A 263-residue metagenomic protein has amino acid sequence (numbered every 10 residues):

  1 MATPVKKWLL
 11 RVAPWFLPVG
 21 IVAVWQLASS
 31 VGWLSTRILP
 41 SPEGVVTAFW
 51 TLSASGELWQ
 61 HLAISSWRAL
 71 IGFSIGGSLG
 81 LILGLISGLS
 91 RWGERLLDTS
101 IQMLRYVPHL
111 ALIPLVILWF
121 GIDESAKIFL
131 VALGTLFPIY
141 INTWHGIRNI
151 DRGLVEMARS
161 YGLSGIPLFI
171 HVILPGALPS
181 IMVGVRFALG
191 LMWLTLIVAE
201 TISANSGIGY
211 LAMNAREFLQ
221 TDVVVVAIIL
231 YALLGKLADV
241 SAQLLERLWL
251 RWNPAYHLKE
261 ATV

Functional and structural regions predicted by a protein language model:
M1-S29: N-terminal signal-anchor/first transmembrane alpha helix
T3-P4, V31-I75: Periplasmic/extracellular loop-to-transmembrane helix junction in inner-membrane transport proteins
I71-I101: Transmembrane-helix boundary motif in ABC transporter permease subunits
R91, R148, P179, V183 (+1 more regions): C-terminal transmembrane helix and the adjacent membrane-cytosol boundary/short C-terminal tail of inner/organellar
Q102-P138, H145-G146: Generic hydrophobic transmembrane alpha-helix motif, especially the helices
I117-L118, I147, L194-Y231, L250-E260: Glycine-rich helix-loop "coupling/hinge" segments at transmembrane-helix boundaries in multipass transporters
F129, L133, I166-V198, D222-V225 (+2 more regions): Transmembrane alpha-helices
N142, G146-G184, A212: Short cytoplasmic-facing helical segments at TM-TM junctions of multi-pass membrane proteins
